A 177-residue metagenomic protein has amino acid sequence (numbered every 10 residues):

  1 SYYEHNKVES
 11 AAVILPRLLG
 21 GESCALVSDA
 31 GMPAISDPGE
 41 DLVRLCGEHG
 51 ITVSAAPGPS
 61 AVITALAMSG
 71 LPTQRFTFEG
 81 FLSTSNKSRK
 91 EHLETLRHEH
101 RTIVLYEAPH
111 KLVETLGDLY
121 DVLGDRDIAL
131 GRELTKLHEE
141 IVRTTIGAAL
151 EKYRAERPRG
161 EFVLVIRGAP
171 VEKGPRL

Functional and structural regions predicted by a protein language model:
S1-A56, T64: Class I S-adenosyl-L-methionine
S1-V8, P59, G80-S85, E133-K136: Short, acidic/turn-prone active-site loops that include or flank metal/cofactor- and phosphate-binding residues
A12, D37, A65-A67, R89-E91 (+3 more regions): Short, well-ordered secondary-structure micro-motifs
P16-L19, L42-R44, S69-Q74, V122-L123 (+1 more regions): Short, hinge-like loop/turn segments at secondary-structure boundaries
L19-C24, T102-L177: A contiguous loop/helix-start segment that scaffolds small-molecule binding in enzyme catalytic cores
S28, A55-G58, L105, L130: General beta-strand structural signal in soluble alpha/beta enzymes
M32, P59, L82, N86 (+2 more regions): Conserved phosphate/pyrophosphate-binding and hydrolysis machinery centered on Walker-type P-loop NTPases, extending
D41-E99: Class I SAM-dependent methyltransferase SAM-binding "motif I" and its flanking Rossmann-like core
